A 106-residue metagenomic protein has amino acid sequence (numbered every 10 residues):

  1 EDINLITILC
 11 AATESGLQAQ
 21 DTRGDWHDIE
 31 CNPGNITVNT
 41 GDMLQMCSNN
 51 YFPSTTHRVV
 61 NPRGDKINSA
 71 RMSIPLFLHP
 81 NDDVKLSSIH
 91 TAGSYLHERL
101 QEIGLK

Functional and structural regions predicted by a protein language model:
E1-K106: C-terminal flanking tails of non-heme Fe-dependent oxygenases
